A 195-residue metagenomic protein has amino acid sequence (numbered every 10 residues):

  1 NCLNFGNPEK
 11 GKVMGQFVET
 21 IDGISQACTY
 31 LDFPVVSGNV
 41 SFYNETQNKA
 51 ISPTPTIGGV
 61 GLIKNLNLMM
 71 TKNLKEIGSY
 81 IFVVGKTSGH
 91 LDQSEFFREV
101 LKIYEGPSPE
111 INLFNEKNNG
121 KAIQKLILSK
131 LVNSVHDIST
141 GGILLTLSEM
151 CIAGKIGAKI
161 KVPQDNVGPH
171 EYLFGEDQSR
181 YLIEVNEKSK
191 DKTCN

Functional and structural regions predicted by a protein language model:
N1-N7, V13, F17, S25 (+5 more regions): Mobile "lid/hinge" segments at catalytic clefts and subdomain interfaces of large enzymes
V13-A27, L31, V36, V40-T56 (+2 more regions): Glycine-/charge-enriched secondary-structure boundary and capping motifs
N119-A122, K192-T193: Hydrophobic side chains in well-ordered alpha-helices
K121-Q124, L145: Internal, well-ordered alpha-helical scaffold/interface segments that support domain packing or protein-protein contacts
